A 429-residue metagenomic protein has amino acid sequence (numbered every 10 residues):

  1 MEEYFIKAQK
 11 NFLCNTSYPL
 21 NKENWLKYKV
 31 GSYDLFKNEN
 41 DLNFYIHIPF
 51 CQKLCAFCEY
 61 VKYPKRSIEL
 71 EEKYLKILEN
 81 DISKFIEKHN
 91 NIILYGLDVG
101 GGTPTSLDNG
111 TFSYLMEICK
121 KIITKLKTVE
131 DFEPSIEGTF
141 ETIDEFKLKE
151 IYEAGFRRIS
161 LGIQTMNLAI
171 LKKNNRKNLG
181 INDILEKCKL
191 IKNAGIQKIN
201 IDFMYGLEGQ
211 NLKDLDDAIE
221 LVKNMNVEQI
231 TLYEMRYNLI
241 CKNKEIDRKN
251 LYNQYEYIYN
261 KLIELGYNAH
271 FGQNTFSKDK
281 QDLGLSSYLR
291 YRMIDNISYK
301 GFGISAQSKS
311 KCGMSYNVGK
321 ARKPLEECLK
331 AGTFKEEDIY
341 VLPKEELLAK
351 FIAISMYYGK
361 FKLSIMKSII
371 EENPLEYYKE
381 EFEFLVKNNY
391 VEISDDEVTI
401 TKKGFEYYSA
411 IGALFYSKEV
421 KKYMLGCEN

Functional and structural regions predicted by a protein language model:
M1-N43, Q52-K53: Flexible, acidic/Gly-rich N-terminal and inter-domain linker regions that tether and position cofactor-handling modules
N38-Y74, K172: Canonical Radical SAM [4Fe-4S] cluster-binding loop centered on the CxxxCxxC motif and its immediate flanking residues
K65-F85, G96-D98, G102-I370: C-terminal scaffold of the Radical SAM
F276, D395-V398: Short, Lys/Arg-rich nucleic-acid/phosphate-binding segment
E371-F384: Short amphipathic alpha-helical interaction segments
V386-D396: A short, conserved structural fragment
V398-F405: Basic, amphipathic "hinge/linker" alpha-helix immediately C-terminal to the N-terminal HTH DNA-binding motif
F405-N429: Short, amphipathic alpha-helical interaction segments positioned at domain boundaries
